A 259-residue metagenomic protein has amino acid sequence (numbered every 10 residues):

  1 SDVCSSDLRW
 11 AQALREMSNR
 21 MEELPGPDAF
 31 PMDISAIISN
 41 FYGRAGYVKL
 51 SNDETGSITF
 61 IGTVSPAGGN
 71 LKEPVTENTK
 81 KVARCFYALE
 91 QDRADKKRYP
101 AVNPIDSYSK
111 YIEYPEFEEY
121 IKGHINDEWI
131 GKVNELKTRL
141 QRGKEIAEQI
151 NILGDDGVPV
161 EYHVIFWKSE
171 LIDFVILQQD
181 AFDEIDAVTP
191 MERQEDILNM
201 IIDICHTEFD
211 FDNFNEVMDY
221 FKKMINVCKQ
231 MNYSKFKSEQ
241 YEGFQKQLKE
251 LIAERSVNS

Functional and structural regions predicted by a protein language model:
S1-K229, K237-Q240: P-loop NTPase catalytic core
K237-S259: C-terminal non-catalytic accessory extensions
